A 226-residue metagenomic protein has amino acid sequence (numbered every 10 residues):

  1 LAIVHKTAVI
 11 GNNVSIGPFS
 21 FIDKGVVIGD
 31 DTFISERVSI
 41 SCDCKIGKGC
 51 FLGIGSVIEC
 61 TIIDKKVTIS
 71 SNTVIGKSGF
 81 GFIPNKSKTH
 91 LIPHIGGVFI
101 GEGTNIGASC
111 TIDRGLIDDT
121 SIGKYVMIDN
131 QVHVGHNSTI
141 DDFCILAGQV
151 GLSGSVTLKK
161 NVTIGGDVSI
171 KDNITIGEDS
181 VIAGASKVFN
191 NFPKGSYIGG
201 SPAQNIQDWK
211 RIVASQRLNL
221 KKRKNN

Functional and structural regions predicted by a protein language model:
A2-N205: Structural signal for interior beta-strand "rungs" in well-ordered beta-sheet cores of soluble enzyme domains
Q204, D208-N226: Long, leucine- and charge-enriched amphipathic alpha-helices that form heptad-repeat coiled-coil/leucine-zipper-like
